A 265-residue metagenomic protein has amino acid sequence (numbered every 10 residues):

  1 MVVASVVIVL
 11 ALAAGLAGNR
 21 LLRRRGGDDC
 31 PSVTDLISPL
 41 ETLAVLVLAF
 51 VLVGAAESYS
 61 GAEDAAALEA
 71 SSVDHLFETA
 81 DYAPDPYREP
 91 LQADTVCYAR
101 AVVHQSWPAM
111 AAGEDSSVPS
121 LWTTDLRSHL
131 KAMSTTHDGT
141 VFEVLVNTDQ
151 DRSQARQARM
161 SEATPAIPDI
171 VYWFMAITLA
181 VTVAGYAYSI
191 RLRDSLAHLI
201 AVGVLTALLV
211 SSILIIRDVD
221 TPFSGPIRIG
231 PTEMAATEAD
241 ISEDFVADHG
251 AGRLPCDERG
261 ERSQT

Functional and structural regions predicted by a protein language model:
M1-G26, T164-R253: Alpha-helical transmembrane anchor segments
V6, G15, N19, G27 (+1 more regions): Membrane-embedded hydrophobic alpha-helical segments
R24-S32, L68, V144, T148 (+1 more regions): Juxtamembrane loop-helix boundary motifs flanking transmembrane segments in multi-pass membrane proteins
L46-A67, D220: Transmembrane signal-anchor/signal-peptide helices with a preference for the extracytoplasmic
S60, Y87-V103, F223-M234, A251-R262: Juxtamembrane/interfacial segments around transmembrane helices
G61-A62, L68, D74-T164: Structured inter-helical modules in multipass membrane proteins
A67-A83, G230-D244: Short extracytoplasmic/periplasmic juxtamembrane "stem" segments immediately C-terminal to an N-terminal membrane anchor
D151-A158, D240-T265: Non-cytosolic juxtamembrane linkers/loops that tether extracellular or periplasmic domains to nearby transmembrane
